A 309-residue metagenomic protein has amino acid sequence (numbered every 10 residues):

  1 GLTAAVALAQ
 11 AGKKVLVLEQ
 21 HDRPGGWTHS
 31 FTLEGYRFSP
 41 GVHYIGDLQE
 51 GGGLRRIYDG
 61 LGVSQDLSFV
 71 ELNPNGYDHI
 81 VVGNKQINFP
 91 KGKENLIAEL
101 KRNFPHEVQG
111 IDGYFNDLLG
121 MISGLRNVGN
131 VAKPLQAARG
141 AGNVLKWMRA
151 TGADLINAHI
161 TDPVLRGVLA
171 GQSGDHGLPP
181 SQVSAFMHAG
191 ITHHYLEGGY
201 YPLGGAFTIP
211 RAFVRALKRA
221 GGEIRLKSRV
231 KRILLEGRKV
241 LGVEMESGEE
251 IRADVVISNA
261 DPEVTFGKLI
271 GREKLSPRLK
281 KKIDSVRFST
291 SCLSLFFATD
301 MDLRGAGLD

Functional and structural regions predicted by a protein language model:
G1-G120: N-terminal glycine-rich phosphate/pyrophosphate-binding loop and immediately adjacent elements
V17-E19, G167-V168, L226, A253 (+1 more regions): General beta-strand structural signal in soluble alpha/beta enzymes
P40, R166-G167, R219, R225-K227 (+2 more regions): Acidic/polar loop patches that form or flank catalytic/metal-binding clefts of enzymes that bind anionic ligands
V42-D47, S173-L178, C292: Glycine-rich phosphate/pyrophosphate-binding beta-alpha loops
G83-V183: Rossmann-like flavin
A189-S247, D254: Helical element adjacent to the flavin cofactor pocket in flavoenzyme catalytic cores
K231-D309: Mid-domain catalytic core of redox enzymes that form a hydrophobic substrate pocket/lid adjacent to a catalytic redox
